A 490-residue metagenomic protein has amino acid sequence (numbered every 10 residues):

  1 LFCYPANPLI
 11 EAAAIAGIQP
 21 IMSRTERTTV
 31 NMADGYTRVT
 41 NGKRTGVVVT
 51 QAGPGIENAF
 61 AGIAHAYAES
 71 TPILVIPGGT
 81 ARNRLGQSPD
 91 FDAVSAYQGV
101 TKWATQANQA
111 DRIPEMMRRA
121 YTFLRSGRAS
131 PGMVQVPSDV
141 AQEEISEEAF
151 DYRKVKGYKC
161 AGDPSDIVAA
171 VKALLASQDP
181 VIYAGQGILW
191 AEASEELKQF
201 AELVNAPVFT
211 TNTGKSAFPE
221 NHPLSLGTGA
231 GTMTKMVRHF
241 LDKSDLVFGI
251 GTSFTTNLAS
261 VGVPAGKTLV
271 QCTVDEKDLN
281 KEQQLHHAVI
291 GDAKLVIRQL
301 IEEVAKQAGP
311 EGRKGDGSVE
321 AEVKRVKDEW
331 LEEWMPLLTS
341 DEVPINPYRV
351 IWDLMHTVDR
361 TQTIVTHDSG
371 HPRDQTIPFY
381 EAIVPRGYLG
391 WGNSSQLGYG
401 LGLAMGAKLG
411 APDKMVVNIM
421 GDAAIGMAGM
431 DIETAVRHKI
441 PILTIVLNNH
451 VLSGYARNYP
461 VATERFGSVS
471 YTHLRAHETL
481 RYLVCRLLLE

Functional and structural regions predicted by a protein language model:
L1-E57: N-terminal cofactor/phosphate-binding cores enriched in small/glycine residues, especially glycine-rich loops such as
F2, P8-A12, A16, R325-K408: Active-site diphosphate/adenylate-binding microenvironment
A12-I15, D34-G42, F60-P72, L203 (+3 more regions): Alpha-helix C-terminal capping segments
M32, R38-Q51, G55-P77, V100-F150 (+10 more regions): Structural signature of the thiamine diphosphate
G35-V39, I188-C272, A382-D413, G426-M430 (+1 more regions): Glycine-rich, anion-gripping cofactor-binding loops and their flanking helix/strand elements in enzyme active sites
R84, N280-E282, A288-I290, K294-R298 (+3 more regions): Thiamine diphosphate
D111, E147-A149, G266-S369: Phosphate/pyrophosphate-binding active-site segments
A476-E490: Positively charged, low-complexity/disordered segments
